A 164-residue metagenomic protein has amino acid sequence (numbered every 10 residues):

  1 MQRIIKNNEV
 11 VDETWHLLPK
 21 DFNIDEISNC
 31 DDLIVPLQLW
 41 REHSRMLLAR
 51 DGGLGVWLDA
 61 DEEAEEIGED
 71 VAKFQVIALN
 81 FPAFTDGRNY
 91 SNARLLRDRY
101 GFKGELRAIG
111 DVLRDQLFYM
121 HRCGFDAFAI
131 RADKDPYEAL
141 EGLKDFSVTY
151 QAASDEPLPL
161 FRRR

Functional and structural regions predicted by a protein language model:
V10-L58: A positional/architectural concept
L39-M46, F84-L96, Y137-K144: Active-site-adjacent beta->alpha loops and helix N-cap segments on the catalytic face of soluble alpha/beta enzymes
A49-V56, L95-A108: Short beta-strand/loop segments at the ligand-binding rim of alpha/beta enzyme cores
G53-L96: Glycine/Thr-rich beta-alpha phosphate-binding loop at enzyme active sites
V56, E65-E69, R114-A127: Catalytic cores of alpha/beta
A60, L106-R114: Glycine-rich beta-to-alpha transition loops that act as phosphate-gripper elements at the mouths of alpha/beta enzyme
F125-L143: Glycine-rich phosphate-binding active-site loops on the catalytic face of alpha/beta enzymes
E138-R164: C-terminal helical cap(s) of enzyme catalytic domains, especially alpha/beta-barrels
